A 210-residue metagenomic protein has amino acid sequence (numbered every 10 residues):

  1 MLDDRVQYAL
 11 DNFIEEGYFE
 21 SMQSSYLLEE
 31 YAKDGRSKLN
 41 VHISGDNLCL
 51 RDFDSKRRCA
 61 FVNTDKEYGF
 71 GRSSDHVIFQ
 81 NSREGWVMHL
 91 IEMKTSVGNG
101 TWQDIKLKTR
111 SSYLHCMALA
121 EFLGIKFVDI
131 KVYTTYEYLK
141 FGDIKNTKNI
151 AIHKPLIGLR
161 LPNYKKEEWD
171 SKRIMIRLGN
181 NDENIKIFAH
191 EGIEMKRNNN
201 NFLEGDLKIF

Functional and structural regions predicted by a protein language model:
M1-A60, D65-E67, T134-F210: C-terminal tail/extension regions appended to the core domain(s) of diverse proteins
F13-I14, S112-L123: Hydrophobic, Leu/Ile/Phe/Ala-enriched alpha-helical segments that form helix-helix packing faces
G71-S74: Short, surface-exposed coil-to-beta transition loops
H76-I78, V87-T95, S112: Conserved catalytic cores of phosphodiester-cleaving nucleases, focusing on short active-site segments
F79-E84, Y136-L139: Short, flexible beta-strand-to-coil junctions
L90-M93, D129-E137: Extended hydrophobic secondary-structure segments that form protein cores and membrane-embedded regions
T95-C116: Mg2+/Mn2+-dependent nuclease catalytic core
A118-Y133, F141-D143: Short mixed-charge
